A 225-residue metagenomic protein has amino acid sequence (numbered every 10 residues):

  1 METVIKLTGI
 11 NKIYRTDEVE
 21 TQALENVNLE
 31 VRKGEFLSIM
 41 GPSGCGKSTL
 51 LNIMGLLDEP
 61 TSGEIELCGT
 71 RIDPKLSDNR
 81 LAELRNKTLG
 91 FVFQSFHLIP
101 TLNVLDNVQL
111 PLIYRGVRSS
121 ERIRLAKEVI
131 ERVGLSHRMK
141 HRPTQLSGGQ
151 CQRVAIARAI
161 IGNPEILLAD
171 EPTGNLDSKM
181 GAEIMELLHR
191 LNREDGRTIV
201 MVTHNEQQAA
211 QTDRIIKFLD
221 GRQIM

Functional and structural regions predicted by a protein language model:
E2-L219: ABC family nucleotide-binding domain
D220-M225: Conserved switch/coupling elements of ABC/ABC-like ATPase nucleotide-binding domains
